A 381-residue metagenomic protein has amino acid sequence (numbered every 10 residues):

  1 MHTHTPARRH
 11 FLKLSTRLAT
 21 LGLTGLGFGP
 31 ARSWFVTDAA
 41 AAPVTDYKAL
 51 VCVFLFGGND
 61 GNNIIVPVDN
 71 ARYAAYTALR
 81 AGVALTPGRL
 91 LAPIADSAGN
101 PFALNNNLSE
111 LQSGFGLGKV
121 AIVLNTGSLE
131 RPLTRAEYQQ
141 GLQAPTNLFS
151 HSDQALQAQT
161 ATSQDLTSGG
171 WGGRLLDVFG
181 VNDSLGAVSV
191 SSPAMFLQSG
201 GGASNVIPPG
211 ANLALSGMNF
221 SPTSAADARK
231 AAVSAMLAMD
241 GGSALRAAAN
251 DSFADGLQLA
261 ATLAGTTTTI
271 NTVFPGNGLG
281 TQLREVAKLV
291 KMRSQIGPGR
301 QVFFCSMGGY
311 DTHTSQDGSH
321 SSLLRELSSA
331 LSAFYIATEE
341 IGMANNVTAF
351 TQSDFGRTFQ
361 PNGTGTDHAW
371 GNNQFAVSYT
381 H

Functional and structural regions predicted by a protein language model:
H2-S329, A333-E340, Q360, A376: Feature for exported/extracytoplasmic and membrane-associated proteins, marking the mature portion
R300-V302, A344-N346, Q352, A369-N372: Active-site lining segments that contact anionic ligands and/or coordinate catalytic metals
T314-S319, F355-G371: Short glycine/threonine-rich loop-to-helix capping motif typified by GTGT followed within a few residues by an Asp-Pro
T338-G363: Metal-dependent active-site segment of extracytoplasmic phospho-/sulfohydrolases and closely related
T380-H381: Conserved small/polar residues in nucleotide/adenosyl-binding loops
